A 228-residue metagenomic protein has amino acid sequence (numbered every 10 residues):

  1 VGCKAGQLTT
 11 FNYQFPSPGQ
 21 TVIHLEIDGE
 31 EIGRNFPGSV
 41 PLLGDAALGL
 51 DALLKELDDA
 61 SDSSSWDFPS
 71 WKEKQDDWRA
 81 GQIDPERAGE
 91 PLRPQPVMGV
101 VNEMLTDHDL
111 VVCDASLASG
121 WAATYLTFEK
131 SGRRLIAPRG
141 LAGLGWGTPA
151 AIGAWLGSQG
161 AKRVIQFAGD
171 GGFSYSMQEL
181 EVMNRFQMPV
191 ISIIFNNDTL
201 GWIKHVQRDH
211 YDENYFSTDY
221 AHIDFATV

Functional and structural regions predicted by a protein language model:
V1, L25, L53-S63, W78 (+6 more regions): Change "in soluble alpha/beta enzymes" to "in soluble alpha/beta proteins
V1-G2, E26, D114, F167-A168 (+1 more regions): Short beta-strand segments
V1-W71: Glycine-rich, acidic loop regions that bind phosphate or pyrophosphate groups
Q7-L8, P96, Y175-Q178: Short, conserved clusters of charged catalytic residues that mark active-site and nucleotide-handling motifs
T10-Y13, V100, E179-V182: A short acidic, amphipathic alpha-helical/loop segment
P16, I32-N35, P41-L43, A47-L53 (+1 more regions): Thiamine diphosphate
L42-A46, L50, S64, F68-K72 (+4 more regions): Generic structural signal for well-ordered, non-membrane alpha-helical segments in soluble metabolic enzymes
E73-A161: Active-site diphosphate/adenylate-binding microenvironment
